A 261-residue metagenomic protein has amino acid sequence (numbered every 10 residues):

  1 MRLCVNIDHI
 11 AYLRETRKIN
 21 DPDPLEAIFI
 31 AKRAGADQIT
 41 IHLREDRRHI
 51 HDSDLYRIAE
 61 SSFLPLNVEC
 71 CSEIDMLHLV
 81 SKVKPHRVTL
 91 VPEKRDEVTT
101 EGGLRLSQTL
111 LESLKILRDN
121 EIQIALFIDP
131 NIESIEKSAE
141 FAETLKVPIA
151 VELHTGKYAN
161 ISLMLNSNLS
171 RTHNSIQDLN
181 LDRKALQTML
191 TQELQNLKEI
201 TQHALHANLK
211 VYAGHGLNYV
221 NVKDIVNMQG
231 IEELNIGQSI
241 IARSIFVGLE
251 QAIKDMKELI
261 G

Functional and structural regions predicted by a protein language model:
M1-L3, E60-V68, I116-F127, H203-A213: Short beta-strand/loop segments at the ligand-binding rim of alpha/beta enzyme cores
M1-V68, E73-I74, L79-K84, E140-K146 (+4 more regions): Conserved N-terminal beta1-alpha1 strand-loop-helix module at the mouth
A31, I58, V80, L114-L117 (+5 more regions): Generic structural signal for hydrophobic
I39-R47, P65-E73, R87-T109, I122-P130 (+4 more regions): Catalytic beta/alpha-barrel core
A59, L165-D178, L186, A242-G261: C-terminal helical cap(s) of enzyme catalytic domains, especially alpha/beta-barrels
E73-K84, N131-T144, A213, L217-I231: Catalytic cores of alpha/beta
T89-E97, L145-L163, G230-L249: Glycine-rich phosphate-binding active-site loops on the catalytic face of alpha/beta enzymes
L104-I122, E133-L209, G216-L217: Short loop-to-alpha-helix "cap/lid" segments that border enzyme active sites across diverse enzyme classes
